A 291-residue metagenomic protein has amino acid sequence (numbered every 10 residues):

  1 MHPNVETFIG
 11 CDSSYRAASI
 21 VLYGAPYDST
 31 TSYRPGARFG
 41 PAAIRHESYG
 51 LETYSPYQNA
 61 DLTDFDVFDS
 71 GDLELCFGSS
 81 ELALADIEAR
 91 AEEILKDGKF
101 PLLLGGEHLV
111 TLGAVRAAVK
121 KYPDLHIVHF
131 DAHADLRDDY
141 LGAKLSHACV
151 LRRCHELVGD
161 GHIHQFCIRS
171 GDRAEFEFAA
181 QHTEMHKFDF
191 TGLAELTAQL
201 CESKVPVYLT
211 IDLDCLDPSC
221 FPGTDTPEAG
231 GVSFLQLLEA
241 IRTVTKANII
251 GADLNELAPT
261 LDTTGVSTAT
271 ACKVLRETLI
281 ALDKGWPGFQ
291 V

Functional and structural regions predicted by a protein language model:
M1-V291: Conserved alpha-helical scaffold segments that buttress catalytic/binding sites
